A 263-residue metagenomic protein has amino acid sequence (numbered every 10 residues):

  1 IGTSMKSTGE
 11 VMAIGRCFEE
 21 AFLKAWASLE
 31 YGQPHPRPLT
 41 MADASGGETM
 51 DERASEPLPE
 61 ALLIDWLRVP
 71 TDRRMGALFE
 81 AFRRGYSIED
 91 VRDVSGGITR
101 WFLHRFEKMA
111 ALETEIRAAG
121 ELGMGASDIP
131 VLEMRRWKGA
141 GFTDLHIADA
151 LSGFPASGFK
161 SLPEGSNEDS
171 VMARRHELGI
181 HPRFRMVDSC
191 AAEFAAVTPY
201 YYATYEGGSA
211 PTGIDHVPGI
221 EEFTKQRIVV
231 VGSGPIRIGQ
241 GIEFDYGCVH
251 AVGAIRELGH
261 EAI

Functional and structural regions predicted by a protein language model:
I1-I263: ATP-dependent carboxylate/acyl-activation modules
